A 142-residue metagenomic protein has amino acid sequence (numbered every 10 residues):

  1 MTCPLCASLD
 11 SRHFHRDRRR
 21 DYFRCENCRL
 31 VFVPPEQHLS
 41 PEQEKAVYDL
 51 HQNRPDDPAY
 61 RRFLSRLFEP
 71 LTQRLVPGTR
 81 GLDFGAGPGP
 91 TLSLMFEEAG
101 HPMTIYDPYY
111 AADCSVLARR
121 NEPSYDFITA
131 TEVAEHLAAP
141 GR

Functional and structural regions predicted by a protein language model:
M1-F127, R142: Conserved N-terminal segment of class I S-adenosyl-L-methionine
I128-P140: A short SAM/SAH-binding and catalytic strip from SAM-dependent methyltransferases
